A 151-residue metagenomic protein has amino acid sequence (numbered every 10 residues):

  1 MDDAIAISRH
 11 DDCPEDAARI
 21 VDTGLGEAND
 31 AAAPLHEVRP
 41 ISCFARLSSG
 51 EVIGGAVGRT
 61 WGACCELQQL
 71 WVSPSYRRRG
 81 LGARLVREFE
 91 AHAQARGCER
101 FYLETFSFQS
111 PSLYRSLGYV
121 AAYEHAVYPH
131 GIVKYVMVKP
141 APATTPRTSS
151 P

Functional and structural regions predicted by a protein language model:
M1-C13, A143-P151: Conserved N-terminal entry element of GNAT/NAT acetyltransferase domains
V21, Y114, Y119: Conserved active-site tyrosine of GNAT-family acetyltransferases
R39-A56, R84: Conserved beta-hairpin
E51-R59, C64-W71: Conserved beta-strand in the GNAT
Y76, G80-E88: Conserved acetyl-CoA pyrophosphate-binding loop and the N-cap/start of the following alpha-helix in GNAT-like
A93-F106: Conserved GNAT acetyl-CoA-binding A-motif
Y102-E104, V120-V138: Conserved catalytic-core motifs of GNAT/GCN5-like acyltransferases
